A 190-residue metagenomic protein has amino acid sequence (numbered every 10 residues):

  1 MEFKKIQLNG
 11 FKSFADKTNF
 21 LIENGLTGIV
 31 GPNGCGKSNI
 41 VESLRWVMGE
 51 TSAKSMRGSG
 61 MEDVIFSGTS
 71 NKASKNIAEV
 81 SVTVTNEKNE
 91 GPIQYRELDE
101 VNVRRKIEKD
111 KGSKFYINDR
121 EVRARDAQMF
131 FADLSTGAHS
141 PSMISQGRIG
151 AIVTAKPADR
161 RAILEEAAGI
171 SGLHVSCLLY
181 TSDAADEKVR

Functional and structural regions predicted by a protein language model:
E2-S182: Gly/Lys-enriched N-terminal cap/neck module of very large, oligomeric protein machines
Y180-R190: Single conserved hydrophobic/aromatic residue that forms the stacking wall/gate of nucleotide- or nucleobase-binding
